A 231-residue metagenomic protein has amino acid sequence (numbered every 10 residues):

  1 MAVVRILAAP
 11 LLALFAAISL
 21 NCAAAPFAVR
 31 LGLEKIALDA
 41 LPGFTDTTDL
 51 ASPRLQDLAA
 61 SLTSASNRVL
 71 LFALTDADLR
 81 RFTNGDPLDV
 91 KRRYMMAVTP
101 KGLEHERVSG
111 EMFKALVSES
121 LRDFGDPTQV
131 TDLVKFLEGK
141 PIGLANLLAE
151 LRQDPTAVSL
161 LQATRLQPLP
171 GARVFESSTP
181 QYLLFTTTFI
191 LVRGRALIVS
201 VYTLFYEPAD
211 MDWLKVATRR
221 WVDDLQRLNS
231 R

Functional and structural regions predicted by a protein language model:
M1-R5: N-terminal secretory signal peptides that target proteins for export/translocation
A8-S19: Bacterial N-terminal signal peptides
L20-A24: Sec/Tat signal peptide C-region and signal peptidase I cleavage site
A25-S109: N-terminal Sec/ER secretory leader and immediately downstream segment of secreted/extracellular precursors
D39-G43, Q153-V158, F189-L197: Short, solvent-exposed coil/turn segments at beta-strand boundaries
A40-P42, L50-A51, Q162-R165, V201-F205: A mature extracytoplasmic/lumenal domain signature
K114-T188: Signature of long, low-cysteine stretches enriched in small and polar/charged residues
G194-R231: Surface-exposed amphipathic alpha-helical segments
